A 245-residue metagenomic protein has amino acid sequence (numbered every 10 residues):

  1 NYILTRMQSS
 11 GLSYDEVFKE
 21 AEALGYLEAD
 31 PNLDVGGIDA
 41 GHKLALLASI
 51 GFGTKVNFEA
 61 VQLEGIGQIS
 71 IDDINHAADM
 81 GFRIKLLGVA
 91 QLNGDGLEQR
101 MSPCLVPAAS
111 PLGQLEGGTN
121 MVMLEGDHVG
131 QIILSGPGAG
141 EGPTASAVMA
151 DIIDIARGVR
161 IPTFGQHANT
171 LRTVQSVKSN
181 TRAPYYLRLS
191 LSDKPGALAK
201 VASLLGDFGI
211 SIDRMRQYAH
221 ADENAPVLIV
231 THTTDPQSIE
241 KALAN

Functional and structural regions predicted by a protein language model:
Y2, E20, G25-D30, V89-Q91 (+1 more regions): Catalytic, metal-anchored helix/loop core of enzyme active sites in primary metabolism
T5, N32, V61-Q62, G136 (+2 more regions): Conserved short-loop catalytic and cofactor-binding motifs
R6-Q8, D15-Q114, T119-M121: Substrate-binding/catalytic subdomain of NAD(P)-dependent oxidoreductase enzymes
Q8-D15, D34-H42, G67-I71, G118 (+5 more regions): Electropositive phosphate-/nucleotide-binding environments in soluble metabolic enzymes
S10-G11, G53, G158, P162: Short loop/turn hinge sites at secondary-structure boundaries
F18, I69, I74-I84, Q131-A139 (+1 more regions): Short secondary-structure transition/capping segments
A147, I152-N245: A conserved regulatory-domain signal marking ACT and ACT-like small-molecule sensing domains and adjacent regulatory
